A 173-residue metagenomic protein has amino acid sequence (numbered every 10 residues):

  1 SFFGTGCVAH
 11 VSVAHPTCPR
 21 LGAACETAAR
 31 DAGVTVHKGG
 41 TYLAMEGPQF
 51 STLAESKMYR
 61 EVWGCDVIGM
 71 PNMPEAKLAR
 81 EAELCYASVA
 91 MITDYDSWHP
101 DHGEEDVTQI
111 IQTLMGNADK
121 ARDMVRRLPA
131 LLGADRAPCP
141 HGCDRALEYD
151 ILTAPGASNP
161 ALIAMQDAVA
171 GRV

Functional and structural regions predicted by a protein language model:
S1-P100, T108-M115, V125-V173: Glycine-rich phosphate- or other oxyanion-binding loops that anchor nucleotides, phosphorylated ligands
